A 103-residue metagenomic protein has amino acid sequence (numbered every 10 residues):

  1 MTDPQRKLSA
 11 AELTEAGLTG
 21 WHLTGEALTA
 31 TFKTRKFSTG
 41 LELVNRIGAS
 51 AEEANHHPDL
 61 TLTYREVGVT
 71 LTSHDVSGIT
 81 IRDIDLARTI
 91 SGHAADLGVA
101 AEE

Functional and structural regions predicted by a protein language model:
M1-E103: Charge-rich alpha-helical segments
